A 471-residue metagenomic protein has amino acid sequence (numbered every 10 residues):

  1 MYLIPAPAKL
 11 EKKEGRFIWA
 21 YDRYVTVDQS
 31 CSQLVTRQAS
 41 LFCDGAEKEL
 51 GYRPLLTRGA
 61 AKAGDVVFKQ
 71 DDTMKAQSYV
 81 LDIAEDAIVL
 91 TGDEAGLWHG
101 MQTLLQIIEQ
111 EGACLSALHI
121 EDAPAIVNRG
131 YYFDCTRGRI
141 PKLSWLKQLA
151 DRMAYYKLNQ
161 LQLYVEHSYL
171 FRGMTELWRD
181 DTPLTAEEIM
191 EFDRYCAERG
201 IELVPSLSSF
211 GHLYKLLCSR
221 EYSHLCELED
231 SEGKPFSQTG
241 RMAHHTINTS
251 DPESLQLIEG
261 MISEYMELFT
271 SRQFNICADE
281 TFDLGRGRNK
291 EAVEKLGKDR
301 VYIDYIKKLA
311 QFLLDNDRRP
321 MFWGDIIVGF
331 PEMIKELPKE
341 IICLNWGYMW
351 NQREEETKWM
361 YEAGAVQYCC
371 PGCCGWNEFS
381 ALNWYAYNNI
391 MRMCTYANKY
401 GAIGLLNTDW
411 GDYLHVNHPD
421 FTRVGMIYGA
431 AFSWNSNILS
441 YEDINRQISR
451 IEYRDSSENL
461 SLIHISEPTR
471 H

Functional and structural regions predicted by a protein language model:
M1-R129, R392, H415: Contiguous, structured surface segment used for ligand recognition
Y2-K13, W19-A20, L34-T36, E191-R194 (+6 more regions): Substrate-binding groove of N-acetylhexosamine-processing glycoside hydrolases
Q33, I140-P141, G285, E378-S380: A generic structural signal for short coil/turn motifs at secondary-structure boundaries
Q38-E49, M101-I108, W145-R152, Y156-L158 (+2 more regions): Short, Φ-rich (hydrophobic/aromatic) sequence segments
L56-R58, P205, F322, C369: A structural preference for short, hydrophobic beta-strand core positions in alpha/beta folds
A61, H167-S168, S209-G211, I327 (+2 more regions): Conserved beta-strand edge residues that scaffold enzyme active sites
L118-T136, Y368-N377: N-terminal small/glycine-rich loop or linker at the start of catalytic domains across soluble metabolic enzymes
I126-G324, I334-E336, I342-L344, R353 (+2 more regions): Substrate-binding cleft of carbohydrate-active enzyme catalytic domains
